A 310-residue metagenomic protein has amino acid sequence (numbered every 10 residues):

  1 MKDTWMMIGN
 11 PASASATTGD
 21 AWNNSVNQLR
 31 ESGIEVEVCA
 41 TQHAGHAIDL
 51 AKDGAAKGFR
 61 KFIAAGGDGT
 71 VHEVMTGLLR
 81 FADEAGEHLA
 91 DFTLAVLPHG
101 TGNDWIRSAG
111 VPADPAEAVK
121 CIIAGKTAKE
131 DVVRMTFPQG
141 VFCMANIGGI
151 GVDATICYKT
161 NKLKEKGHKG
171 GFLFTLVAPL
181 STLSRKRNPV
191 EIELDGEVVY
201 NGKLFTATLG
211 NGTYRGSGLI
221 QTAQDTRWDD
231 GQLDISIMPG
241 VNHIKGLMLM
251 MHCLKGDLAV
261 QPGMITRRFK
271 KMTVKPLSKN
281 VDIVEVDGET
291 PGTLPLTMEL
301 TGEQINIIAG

Functional and structural regions predicted by a protein language model:
M1-A65, H72, T76: ATP/NTP phosphate-donor binding region
G19-A21, M75-L78, R107-A109, I220-Q221 (+1 more regions): Short amphipathic alpha-helical segments
S32, T41, L79-T206: Catalytic core of DAGKc-family lipid kinases
G149, D153, T208-A223, T290: Glycine-rich phosphate/pyrophosphate-binding beta-alpha loops
D153-I156, Y200-G202, R215-G218, H243-L247: Short acidic/glycine-rich loop or secondary-structure boundary segments that cap or lie
K164-F174, G212-S217, A223-I244: Gly/Ser/Thr-rich active-site loops/lids in small-molecule metabolic enzymes that frequently grip phosphoryl groups
L194-G196, N201, D225-D230, I237-G310: ATP/nucleoside-binding phosphotransfer catalytic cores, i.e., glycine-rich phosphate-binding loops
